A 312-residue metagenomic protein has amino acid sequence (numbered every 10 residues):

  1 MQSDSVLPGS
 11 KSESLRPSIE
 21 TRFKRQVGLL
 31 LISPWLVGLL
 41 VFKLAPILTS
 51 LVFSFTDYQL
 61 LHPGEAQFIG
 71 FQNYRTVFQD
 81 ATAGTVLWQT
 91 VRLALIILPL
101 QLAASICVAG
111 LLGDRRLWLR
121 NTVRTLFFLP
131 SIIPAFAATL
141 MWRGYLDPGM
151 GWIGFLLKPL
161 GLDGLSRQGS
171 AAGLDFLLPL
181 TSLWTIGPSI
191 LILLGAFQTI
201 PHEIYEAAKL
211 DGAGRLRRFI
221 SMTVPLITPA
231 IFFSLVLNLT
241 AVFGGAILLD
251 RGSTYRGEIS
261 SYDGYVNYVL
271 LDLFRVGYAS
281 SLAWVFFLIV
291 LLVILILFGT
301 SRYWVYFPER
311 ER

Functional and structural regions predicted by a protein language model:
M1-R22: Short, Lys/Arg-rich, polar N-terminal cytosolic tail immediately upstream of the first transmembrane signal-anchor
K24-R312: A structural signal for multi-pass alpha-helical bundles of membrane permease subunits that mediate small-molecule
